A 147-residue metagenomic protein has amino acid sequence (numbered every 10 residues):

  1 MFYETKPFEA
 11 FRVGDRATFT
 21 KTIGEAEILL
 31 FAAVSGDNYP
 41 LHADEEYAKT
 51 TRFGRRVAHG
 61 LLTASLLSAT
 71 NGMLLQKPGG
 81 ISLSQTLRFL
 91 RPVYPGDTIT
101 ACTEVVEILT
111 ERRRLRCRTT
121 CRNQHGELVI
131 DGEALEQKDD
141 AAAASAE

Functional and structural regions predicted by a protein language model:
M1-R56: Catalytic strand-loop segment that frames the active site of acyl-thioester-processing enzymes
F2-V13, V93-E147: HotDog/MaoC-like acyl-thioester-processing domains
V13-D15, F19, E27, D37 (+4 more regions): A generic structural signal for short beta-strands and their flanking turns/coil linkers
T18-T22, R88, E104, L135-Q137: Generic structural detector for well-ordered beta-strands
T18-T22, T63, T98, T119: Ser/Thr-centric signal marking residues that sit in or immediately flank functional binding/regulatory motifs
A33-D37, G72-Q76, Q124: Short, intrinsically disordered, mixed-charge
K49-A58, L62-V105: Hydrophobic beta-strand-centered segment that forms part of the acyl-chain substrate-binding groove
